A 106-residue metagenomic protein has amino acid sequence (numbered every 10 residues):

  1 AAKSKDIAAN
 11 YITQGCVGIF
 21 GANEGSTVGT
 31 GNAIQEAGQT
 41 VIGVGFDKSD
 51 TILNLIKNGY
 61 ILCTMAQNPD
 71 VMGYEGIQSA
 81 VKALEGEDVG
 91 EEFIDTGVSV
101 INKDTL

Functional and structural regions predicted by a protein language model:
A1-L106: A residue-level marker of the well-folded mature domains of exported/periplasmic proteins
